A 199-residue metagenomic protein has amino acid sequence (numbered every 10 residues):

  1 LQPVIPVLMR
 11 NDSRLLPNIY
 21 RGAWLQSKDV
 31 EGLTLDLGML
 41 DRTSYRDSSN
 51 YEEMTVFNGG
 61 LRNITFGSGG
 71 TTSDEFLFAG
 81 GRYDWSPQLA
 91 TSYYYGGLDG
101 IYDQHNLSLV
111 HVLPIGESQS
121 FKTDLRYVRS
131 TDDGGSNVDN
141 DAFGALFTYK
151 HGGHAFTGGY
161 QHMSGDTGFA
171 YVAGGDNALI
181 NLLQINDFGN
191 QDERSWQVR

Functional and structural regions predicted by a protein language model:
L1, G32-D36, S44, P87-S92 (+4 more regions): Repeated loop/turn-to-beta-strand initiation elements of outer-membrane beta-barrel proteins
L1-R42: Outer-membrane beta-barrel channel domains
Q2-P6, M39-T43, Y95-D99, L113 (+4 more regions): Transmembrane beta-strands of outer-membrane beta-barrel pores
V7-L15, D47-M54, Q104-S108, G134-D141 (+1 more regions): Outer-membrane beta-barrel translocator domains and adjoining extracellular loop/strand segments of Gram-negative
L8-N11, I64-G67, Y95, T131-D133 (+1 more regions): Extracellular loop and loop/strand-boundary signature of outer-membrane beta-barrel proteins
P17-R21, S73-L77, I101-H105, D139-F143 (+1 more regions): Residues that define the transmembrane beta-barrel architecture of outer-membrane proteins
A23-S27, A79-Y83, L107-H111, A145-Y149 (+2 more regions): Residues on the lipid-exposed face of transmembrane beta-strands in outer-membrane beta-barrel proteins
S27-E31, Y83-P87, G97, L113-E117 (+2 more regions): Outer-membrane beta-barrel strand-turn architecture
